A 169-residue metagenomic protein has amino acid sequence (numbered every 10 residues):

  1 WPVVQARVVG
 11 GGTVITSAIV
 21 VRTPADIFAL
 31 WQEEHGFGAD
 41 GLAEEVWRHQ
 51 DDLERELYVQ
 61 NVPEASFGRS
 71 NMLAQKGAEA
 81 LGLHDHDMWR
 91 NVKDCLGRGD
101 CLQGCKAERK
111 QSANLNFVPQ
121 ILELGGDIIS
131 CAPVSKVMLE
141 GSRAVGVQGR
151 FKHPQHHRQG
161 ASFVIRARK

Functional and structural regions predicted by a protein language model:
W1-A6: Short acidic, Pro/Gly- and aromatic-enriched capping/linker segments at domain boundaries
V8, G12-V14, C101, K106: Gly/Ser/Thr-rich beta-alpha loop segments that engage phosphate groups in nucleotides
V9-C95: Rossmann-like flavin
L96-K169: Helical element adjacent to the flavin cofactor pocket in flavoenzyme catalytic cores
